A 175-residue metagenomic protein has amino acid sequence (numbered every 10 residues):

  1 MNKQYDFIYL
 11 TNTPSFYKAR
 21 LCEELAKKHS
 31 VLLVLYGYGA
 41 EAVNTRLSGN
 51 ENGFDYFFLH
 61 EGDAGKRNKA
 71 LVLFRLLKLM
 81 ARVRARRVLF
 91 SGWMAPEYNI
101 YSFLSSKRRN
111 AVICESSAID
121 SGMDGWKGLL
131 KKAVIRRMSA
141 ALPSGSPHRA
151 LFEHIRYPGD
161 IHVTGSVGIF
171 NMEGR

Functional and structural regions predicted by a protein language model:
M1-L59, A81-V83, R108: N-terminal subdomain of nucleotide-sugar transferases
Q4-Y9, L76-P96: Short N-terminal targeting/anchoring amphipathic segment
S15-A19, E41-A42, V72-L73, R87-K107: An aromatic- and histidine-rich active-site surface loop
Y17, Y36-G37, S91, P143-G145 (+1 more regions): Replace "coordinates the UDP/GDP/TDP-sugar" with "coordinates nucleotide-activated sugar donors
G53-R75, S91: A short, charged, and often flexible helix/loop element on the N-terminal side of the glycosyltransferase catalytic
P96, R108-L129, R137-A140, S144 (+1 more regions): A short, histidine- and acid-enriched strand-loop-helix "catalytic/donor-clamping" loop that lines the nucleotide-sugar
S106-N110, P158-G159: A short helix->loop->beta-strand "cap" motif at the edges of active sites that frequently abuts
R136-R175: Donor nucleotide-sugar binding/catalytic pocket of nucleotide-sugar-dependent glycosyltransferases
